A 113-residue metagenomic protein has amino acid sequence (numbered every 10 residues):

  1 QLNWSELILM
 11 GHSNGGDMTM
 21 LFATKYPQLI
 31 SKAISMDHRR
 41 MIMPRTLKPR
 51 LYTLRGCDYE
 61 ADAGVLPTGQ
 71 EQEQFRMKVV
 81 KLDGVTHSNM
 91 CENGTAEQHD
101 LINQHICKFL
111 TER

Functional and structural regions predicted by a protein language model:
Q1-I8: Gly/Ser-rich "nucleophile elbow"/oxyanion-hole loop immediately N-terminal to the catalytic nucleophile in hydrolases
G11-G15, T19: Gly/Ala-rich beta-loop-alpha elbow adjacent to hydrolase catalytic centers
L21-S31: Conserved hydrolase catalytic core segment
K25, Q72-Q74, E112: Alpha-helix C-cap/termination motif
K32-E92: The feature captures the conserved acid-bearing segment of alpha/beta-hydrolase catalytic domains
G94-R113: Catalytic active-site module of serine/aspartate enzymes centered on a nucleophile-bearing elbow/loop
